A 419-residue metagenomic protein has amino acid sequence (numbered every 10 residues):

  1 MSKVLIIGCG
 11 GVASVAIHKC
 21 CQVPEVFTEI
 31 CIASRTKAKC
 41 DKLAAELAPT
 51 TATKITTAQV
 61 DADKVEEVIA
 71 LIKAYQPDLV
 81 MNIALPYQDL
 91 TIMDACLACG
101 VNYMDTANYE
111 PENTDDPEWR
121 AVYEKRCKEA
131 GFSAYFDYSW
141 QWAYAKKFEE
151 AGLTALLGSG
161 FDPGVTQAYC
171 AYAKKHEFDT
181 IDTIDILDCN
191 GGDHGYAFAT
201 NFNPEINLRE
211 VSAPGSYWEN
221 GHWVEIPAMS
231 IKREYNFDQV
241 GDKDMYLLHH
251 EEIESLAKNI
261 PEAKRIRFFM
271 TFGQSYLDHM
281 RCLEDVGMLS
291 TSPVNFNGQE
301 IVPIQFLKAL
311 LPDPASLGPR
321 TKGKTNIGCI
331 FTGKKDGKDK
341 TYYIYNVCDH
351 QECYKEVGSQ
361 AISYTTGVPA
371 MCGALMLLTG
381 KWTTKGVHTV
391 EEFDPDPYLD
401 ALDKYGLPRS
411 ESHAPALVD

Functional and structural regions predicted by a protein language model:
C9-G10: Glycine-rich Rossmann-fold phosphate-binding loop(s) that bind the pyrophosphate of adenine dinucleotide cofactors
A13-S14: N-terminal Rossmann-fold NAD(P) dinucleotide-binding loop
R35-K39: Helix N-cap at the beta1-alpha1 junction of Rossmann-like dinucleotide-binding domains, i.e., the first residues
T50-K64: Rossmann-fold cofactor-recognition segment
D61-P77, Q88: Conserved Rossmann-fold cofactor-binding substructure of NAD(P)-dependent oxidoreductases
I72, D78-M81, Y103-D105: N-terminal Rossmann-like NAD(P) cofactor-binding module of classical short-chain dehydrogenase/reductase
P86-D89, M93-F202: Glycine-/Pro-rich loop/turn segments that contact NAD(P) or position catalytic residues in Rossmann-like domains
K175-D419: C-terminal catalytic/substrate-binding lobe primarily of soluble NAD(P)-dependent oxidoreductases
